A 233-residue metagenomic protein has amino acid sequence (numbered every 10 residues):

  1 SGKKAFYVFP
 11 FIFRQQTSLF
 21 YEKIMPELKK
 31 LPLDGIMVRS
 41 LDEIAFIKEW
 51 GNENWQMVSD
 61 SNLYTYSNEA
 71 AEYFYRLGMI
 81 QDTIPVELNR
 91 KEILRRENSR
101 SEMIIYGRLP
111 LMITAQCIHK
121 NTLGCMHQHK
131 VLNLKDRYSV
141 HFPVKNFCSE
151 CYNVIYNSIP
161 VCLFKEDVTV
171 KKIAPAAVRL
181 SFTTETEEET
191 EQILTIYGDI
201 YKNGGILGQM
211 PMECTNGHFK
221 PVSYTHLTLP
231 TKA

Functional and structural regions predicted by a protein language model:
S1-Y73, L77-L227: Active-site pocket-lining/capping segments in soluble small-molecule metabolic enzymes
T228-A233: A short, hydrophobic C-terminal helix/tail in secreted or cell-surface proteins
